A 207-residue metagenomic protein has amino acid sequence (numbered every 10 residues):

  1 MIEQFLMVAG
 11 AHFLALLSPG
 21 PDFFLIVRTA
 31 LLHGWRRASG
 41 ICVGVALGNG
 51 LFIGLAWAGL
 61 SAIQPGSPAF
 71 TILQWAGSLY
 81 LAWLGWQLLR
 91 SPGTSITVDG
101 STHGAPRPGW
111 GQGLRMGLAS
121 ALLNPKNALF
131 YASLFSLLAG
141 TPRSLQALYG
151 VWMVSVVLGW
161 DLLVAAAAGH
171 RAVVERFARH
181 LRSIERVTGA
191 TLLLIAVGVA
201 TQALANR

Functional and structural regions predicted by a protein language model:
I2-T71, S133-Y149, M153: Juxtamembrane transmembrane-helix termini in multi-pass membrane transport proteins
L6, G10, R107-A119: Alpha-helical membrane-protein architecture signal
F13, L17, G50, W86 (+3 more regions): Hydrophobic/aromatic residues within the transmembrane alpha-helices of Major Facilitator Superfamily
D22, G48, F52-G59, L81-L84 (+3 more regions): Alpha-helical transmembrane segments and their lipid-water interface positions in multi-pass membrane proteins
W35-G113, V197: Membrane helix-loop-helix hairpins that form the core translocation module of multi-pass transporters
G66-I96, M153, W160-D161, E175-R207: Selective transmembrane alpha-helices of multi-pass membrane proteins
S78, S120-A132, G189-L192: Core segments of transmembrane alpha-helices that mediate helix-helix packing or line hydrophobic substrate/ligand
G169-V174: Short, flexible, glycine-rich and Lys/Arg-enriched loop motifs at helix boundaries that contact anionic partners
